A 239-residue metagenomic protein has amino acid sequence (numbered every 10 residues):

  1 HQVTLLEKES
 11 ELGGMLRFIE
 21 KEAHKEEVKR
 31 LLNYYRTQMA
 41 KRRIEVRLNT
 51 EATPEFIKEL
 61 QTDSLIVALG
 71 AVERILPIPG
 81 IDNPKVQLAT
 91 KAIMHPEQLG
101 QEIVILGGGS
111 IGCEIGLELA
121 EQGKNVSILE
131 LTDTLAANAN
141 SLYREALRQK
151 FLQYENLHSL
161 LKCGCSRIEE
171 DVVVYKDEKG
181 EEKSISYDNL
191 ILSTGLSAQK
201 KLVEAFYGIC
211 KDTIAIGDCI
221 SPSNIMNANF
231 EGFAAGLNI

Functional and structural regions predicted by a protein language model:
H1-L12, R47-E59, A68-K85, T90-L142 (+1 more regions): Rossmann-like dinucleotide/flavin-binding elements
L5-R42, E118-G164, I220-S223: Rossmann-like dinucleotide-binding cores of NAD(P)H-dependent redox enzymes
M39, T62-D63, Y187-D188: Local beta-strand N-terminus motif with an aromatic residue
D171-V173: Hydrophobic residues embedded in beta-strands of well-ordered beta-sheets
